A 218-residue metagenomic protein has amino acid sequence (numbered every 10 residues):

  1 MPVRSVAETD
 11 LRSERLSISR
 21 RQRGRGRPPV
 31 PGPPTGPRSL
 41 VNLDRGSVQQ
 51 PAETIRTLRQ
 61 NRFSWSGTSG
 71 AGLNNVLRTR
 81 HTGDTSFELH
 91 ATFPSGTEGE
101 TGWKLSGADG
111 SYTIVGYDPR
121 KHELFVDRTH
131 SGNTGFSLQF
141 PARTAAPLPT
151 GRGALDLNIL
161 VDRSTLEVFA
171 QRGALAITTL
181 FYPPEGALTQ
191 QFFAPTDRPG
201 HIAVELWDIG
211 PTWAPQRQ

Functional and structural regions predicted by a protein language model:
M1-Q218: Beta-rich accessory regions
